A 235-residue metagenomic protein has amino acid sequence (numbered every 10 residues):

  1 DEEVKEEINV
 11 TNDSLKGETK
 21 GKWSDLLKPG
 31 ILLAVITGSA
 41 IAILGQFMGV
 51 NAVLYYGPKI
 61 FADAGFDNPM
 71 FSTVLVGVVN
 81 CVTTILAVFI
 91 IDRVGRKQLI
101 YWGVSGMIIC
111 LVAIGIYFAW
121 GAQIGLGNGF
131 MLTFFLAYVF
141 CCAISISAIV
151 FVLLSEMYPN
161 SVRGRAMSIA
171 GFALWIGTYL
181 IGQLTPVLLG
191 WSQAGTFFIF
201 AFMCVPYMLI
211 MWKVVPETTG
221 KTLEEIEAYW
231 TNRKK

Functional and structural regions predicted by a protein language model:
V4-E7: Small-residue helix-packing motif on alpha-helices
N9, D13-K235: Alpha-helical transmembrane bundle of multi-pass membrane proteins
